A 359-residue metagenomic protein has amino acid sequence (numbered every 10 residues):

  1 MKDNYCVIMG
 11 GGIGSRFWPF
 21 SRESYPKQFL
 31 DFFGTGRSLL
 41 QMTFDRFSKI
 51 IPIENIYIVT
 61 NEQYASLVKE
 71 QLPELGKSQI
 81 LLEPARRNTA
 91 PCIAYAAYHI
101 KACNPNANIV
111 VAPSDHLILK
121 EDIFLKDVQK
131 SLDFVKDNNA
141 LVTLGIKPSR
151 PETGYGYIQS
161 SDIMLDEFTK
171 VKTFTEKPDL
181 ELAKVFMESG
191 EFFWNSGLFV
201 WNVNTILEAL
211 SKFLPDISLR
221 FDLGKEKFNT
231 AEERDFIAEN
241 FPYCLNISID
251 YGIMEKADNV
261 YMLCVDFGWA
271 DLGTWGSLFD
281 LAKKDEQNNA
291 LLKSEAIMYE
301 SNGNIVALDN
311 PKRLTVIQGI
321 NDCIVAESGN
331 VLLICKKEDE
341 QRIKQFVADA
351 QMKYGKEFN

Functional and structural regions predicted by a protein language model:
M1-I8, R16-E23, G34-P113, L119-D122 (+2 more regions): Conserved N-terminal catalytic core of the sugar/cofactor nucleotidyltransferase
K2-D3, V203-N359: Left-handed beta-helix
I8-G10, V59, V110-P113, T143-K147 (+2 more regions): Short beta-strand segments
L40, A96, D115, I158 (+3 more regions): Residue-level signal for inorganic ion chemistry
I58, L81-L82, V111, V142-L144 (+2 more regions): General beta-strand structural signal in soluble alpha/beta enzymes
E121-A238, Y261, K337: Conserved core of the sugar-phosphate nucleotidyltransferase
